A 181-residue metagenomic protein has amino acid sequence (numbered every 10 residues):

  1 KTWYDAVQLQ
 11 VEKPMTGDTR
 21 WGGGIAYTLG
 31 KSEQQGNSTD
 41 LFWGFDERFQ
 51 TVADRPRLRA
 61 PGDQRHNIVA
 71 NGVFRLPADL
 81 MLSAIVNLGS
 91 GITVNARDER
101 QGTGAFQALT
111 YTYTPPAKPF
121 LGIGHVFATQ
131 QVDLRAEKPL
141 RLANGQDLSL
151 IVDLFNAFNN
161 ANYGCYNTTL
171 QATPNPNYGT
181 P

Functional and structural regions predicted by a protein language model:
K1, F49-P56, T112-G122, N177-P181: Extracytoplasmic loops and strand-loop junctions of Gram-negative outer membrane beta-barrel proteins
K1-G89, T93: Gram-negative outer-membrane beta-barrel transporters
K31, A78-Y113, H125-D133, E137-P181: C-terminal beta-signal and adjacent terminal beta-strands/loops of Gram-negative outer-membrane beta-barrel proteins
A60, I123-G124: Short, surface-exposed alpha-helical recognition segments that flank or form part of ligand/macromolecule-binding
Q64-H66, P115-A117, D133-L134: Short amphipathic alpha-helical surface micro-motifs
